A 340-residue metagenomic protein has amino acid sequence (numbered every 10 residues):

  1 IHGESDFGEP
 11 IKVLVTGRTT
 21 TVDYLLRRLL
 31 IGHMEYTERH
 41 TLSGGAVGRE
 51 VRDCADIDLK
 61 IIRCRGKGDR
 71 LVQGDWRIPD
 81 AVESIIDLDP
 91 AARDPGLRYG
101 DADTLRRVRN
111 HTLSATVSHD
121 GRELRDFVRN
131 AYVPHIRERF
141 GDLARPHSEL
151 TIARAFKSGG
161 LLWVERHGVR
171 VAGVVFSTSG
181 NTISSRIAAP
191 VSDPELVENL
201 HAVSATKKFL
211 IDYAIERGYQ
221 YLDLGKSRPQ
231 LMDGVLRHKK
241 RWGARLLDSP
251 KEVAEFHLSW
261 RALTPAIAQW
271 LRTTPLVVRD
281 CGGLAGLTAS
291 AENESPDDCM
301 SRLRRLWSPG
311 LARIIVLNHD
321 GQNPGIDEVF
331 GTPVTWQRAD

Functional and structural regions predicted by a protein language model:
I1-L26, V334-W336, D340: Sequence termini and other peripheral, non-core segments
H2-E4, Q73-A92, Q220-D340: Active-site/acyl-donor-binding loops of N-acyltransferases
E9-V13, M34-T37, R52-R63, S114 (+1 more regions): Hydrophobic beta-strand segments of well-ordered beta-sheets in folded domains
V15-T19, I62-G66, S227: Structural motif
G17, V22-H40, T182-L196: Conserved acetyl-CoA binding element of GNAT-fold acetyltransferases
T41-D80: Non-catalytic accessory segments adjacent to catalytic cores
C64-E198, D212, P229, D327 (+1 more regions): A conserved beta-strand-loop-helix scaffold within acyl/acetyltransferase catalytic domains
L162-L263: Aromatic (often tryptophan-rich) hydrophobic motifs at membrane interfaces
